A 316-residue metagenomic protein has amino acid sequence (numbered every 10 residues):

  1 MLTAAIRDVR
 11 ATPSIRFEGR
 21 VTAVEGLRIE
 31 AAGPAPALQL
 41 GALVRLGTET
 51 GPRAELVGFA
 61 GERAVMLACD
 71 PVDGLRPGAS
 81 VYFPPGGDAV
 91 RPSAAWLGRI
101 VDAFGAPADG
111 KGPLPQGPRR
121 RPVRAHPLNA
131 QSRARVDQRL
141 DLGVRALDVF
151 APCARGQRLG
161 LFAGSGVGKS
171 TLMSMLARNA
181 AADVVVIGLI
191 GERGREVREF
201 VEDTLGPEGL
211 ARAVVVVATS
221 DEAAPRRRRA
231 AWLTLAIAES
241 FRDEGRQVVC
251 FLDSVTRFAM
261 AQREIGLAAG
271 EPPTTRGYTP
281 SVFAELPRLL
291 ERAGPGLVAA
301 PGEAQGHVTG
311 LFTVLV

Functional and structural regions predicted by a protein language model:
M1-R99, A103-A108: N-terminal accessory targeting/assembly segments
L2-T12, L142-L147, T234-A236, L289: Phosphate-interacting basic helix/loop segments used at nucleotide- and nucleic-acid interfaces
R7, D88-P92, P107-L114, Q131-D137 (+2 more regions): Active-site phosphate-binding and catalytic loops of NTP-dependent enzymes
A23-E25, G33-A35, T48, G58 (+10 more regions): Flexible glycine-/small-residue-rich
E25-R28, V81-G87, R135, V216-S220 (+1 more regions): Short hinge/gating elements
Q39, E49-G51, K111-P118, P207 (+1 more regions): Intrinsically disordered, low-complexity coil segments
A79-V81, A95, A108-Q157, S170-M175 (+2 more regions): P-loop NTPase nucleotide-binding/switch module
V149-V316: P-loop NTPase catalytic core
